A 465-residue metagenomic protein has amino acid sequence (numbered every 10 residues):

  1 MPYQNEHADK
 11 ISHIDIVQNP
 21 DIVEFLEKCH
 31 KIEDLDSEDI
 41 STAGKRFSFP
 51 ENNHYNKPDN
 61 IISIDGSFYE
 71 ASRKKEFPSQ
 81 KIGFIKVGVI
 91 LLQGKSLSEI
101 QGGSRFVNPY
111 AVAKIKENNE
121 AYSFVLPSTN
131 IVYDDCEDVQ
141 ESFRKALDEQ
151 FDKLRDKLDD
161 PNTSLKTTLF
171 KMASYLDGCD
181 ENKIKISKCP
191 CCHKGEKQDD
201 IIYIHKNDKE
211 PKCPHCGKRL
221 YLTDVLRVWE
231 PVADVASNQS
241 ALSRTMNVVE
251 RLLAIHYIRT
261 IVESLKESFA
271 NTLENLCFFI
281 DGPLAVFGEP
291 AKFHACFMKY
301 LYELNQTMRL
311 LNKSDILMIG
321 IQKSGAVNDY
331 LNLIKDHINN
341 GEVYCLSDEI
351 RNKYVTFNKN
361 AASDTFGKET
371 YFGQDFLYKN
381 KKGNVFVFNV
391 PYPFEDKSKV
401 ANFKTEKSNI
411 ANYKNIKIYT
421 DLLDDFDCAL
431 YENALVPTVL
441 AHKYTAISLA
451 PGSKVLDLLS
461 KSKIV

Functional and structural regions predicted by a protein language model:
M1-D59, A113-V465: Long, contiguous domain-sized segments
H54, S67-Y69: Alpha-helical structural signal
N60-S67: Two-metal-ion RNase H-like nuclease active-site motif
S72-I131: Acidic, metal-ligating active-site segments
